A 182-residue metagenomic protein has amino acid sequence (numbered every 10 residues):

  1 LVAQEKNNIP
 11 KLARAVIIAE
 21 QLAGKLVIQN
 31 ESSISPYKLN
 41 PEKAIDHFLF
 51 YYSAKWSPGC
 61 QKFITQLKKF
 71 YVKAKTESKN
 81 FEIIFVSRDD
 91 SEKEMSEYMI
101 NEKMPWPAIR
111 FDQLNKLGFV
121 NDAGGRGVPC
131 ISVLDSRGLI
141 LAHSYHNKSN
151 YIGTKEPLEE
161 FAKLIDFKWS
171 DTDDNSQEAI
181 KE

Functional and structural regions predicted by a protein language model:
L1-N30, K181-E182: N-terminal targeting signals for export/organelle localization
Q21-F48: A short beta-strand-turn-helix
L49-F50, I131: Hydrophobic beta-strand anchors of alpha/beta hydrolase catalytic cores
Y52-K69: Conserved redox-active cysteine motifs that mediate thiol-disulfide chemistry, especially di-cysteine Cys-X(1-2)-Cys
A54-P58, R88-K93, Q113-N115, G138-I140 (+1 more regions): Solvent-exposed loop/turn segments at secondary-structure junctions within structured extracellular/periplasmic domains
R88-G127, S132-V133: Thioredoxin-like thiol-disulfide oxidoreductase module
L134-E182: Thiol-/selenol-based redox modules, centered on thioredoxin-like and closely related oxidoreductase domains
